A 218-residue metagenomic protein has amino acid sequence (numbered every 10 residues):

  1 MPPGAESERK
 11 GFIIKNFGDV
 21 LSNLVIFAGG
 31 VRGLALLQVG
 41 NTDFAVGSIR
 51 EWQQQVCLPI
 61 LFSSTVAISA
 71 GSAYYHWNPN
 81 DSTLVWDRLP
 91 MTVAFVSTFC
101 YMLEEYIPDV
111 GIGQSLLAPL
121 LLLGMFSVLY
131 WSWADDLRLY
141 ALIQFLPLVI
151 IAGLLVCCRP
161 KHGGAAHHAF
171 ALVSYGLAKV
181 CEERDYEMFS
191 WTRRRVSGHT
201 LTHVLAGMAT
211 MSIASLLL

Functional and structural regions predicted by a protein language model:
M1-D136, H162-L218: Early transmembrane hairpin module of multi-pass membrane proteins
S127-C158: Extracellular-loop-to-transmembrane junctions of the mid-late helices
